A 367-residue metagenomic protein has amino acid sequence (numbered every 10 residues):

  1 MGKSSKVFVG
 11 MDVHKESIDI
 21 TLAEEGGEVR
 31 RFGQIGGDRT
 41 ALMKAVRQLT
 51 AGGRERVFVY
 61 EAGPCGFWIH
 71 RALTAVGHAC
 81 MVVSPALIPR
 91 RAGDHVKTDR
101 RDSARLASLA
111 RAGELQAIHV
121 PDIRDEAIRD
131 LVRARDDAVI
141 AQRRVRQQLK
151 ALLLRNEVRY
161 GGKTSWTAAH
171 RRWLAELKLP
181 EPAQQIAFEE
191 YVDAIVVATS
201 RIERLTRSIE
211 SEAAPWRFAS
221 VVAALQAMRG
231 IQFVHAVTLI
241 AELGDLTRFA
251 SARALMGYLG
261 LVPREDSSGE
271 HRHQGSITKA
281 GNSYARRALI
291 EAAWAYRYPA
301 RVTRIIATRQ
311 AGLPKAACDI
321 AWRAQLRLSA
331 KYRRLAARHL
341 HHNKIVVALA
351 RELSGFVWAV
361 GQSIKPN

Functional and structural regions predicted by a protein language model:
M1-N367: A detector of single, family-specific signature residues that are central to catalytic or substrate-handling motifs
